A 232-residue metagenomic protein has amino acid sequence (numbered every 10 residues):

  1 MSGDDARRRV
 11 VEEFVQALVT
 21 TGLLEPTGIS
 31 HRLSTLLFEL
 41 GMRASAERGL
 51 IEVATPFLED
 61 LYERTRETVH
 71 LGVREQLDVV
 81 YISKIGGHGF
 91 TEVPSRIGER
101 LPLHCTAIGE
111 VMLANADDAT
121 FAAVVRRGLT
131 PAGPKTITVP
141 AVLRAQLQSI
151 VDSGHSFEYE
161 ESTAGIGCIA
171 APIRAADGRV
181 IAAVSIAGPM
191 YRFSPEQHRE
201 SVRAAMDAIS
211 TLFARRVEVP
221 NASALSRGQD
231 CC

Functional and structural regions predicted by a protein language model:
M1-I51, S210-R215: N-terminal helix-turn-helix
G22, A171, V184: Conserved GNAT-family N-acetyltransferase fold
R32-R127: Amphipathic alpha-helical effector-binding/dimerization core of metabolite-sensing transcriptional regulators
V53-L61, V125-I169, A208, L212: Short, basic/aromatic recognition patches
P140, Q146, S153, A164 (+1 more regions): Juxtadomain coupling helices with adjacent low-complexity linkers
I173-A175: Sensor-regulatory modules in signal-transduction proteins
